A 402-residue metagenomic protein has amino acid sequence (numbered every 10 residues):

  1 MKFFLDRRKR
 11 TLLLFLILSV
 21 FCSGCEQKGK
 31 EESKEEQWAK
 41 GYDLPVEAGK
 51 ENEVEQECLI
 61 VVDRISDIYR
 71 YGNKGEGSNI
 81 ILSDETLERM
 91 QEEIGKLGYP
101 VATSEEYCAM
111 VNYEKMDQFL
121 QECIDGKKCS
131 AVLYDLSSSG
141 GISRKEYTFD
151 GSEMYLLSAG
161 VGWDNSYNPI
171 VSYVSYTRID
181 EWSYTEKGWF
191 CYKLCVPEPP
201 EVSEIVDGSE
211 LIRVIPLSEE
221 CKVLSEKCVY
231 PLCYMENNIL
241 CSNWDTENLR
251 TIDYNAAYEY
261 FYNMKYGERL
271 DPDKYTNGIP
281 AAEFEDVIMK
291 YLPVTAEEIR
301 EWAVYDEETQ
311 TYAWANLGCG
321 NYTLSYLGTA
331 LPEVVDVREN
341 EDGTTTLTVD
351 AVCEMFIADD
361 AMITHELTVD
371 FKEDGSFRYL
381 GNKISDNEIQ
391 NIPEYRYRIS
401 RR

Functional and structural regions predicted by a protein language model:
K2-L12: Bacterial N-terminal signal peptides that target proteins for export
F21-G24: C-terminal motif of bacterial Sec signal peptides marking the signal peptidase cleavage site
E26-K28: Bacterial signal peptide processing site
K30-R402: Mature, Sec-exported extracytoplasmic domains of Gram-positive
